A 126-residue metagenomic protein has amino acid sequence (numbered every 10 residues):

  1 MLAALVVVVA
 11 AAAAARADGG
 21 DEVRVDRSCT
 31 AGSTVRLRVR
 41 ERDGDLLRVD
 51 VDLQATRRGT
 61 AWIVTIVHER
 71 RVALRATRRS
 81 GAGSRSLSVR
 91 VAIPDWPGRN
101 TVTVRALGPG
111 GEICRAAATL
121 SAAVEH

Functional and structural regions predicted by a protein language model:
M1-A17: Secretory targeting and sorting signals
A14-L46, T119-H126: Transition segment at domain starts
R58-V64: Short beta-strand/loop motifs in extracellular/secreted proteins, especially within beta-sandwich accessory domains
V64-R70: Conserved aromatic beta-strand anchor motif in extracellular beta-sandwich/beta-rich domains
R71-S84, A118-T119: Solvent-exposed serine/threonine-rich low-complexity stretches and specific carbohydrate-binding patches
R85-P94: Exposed aromatic-hydrophobic patches
G98-V102: Exposed beta-strand face motif in extracellular beta-rich ectodomains
A106-A116: Short acidic/polar inter-strand loop motif in beta-rich domains
